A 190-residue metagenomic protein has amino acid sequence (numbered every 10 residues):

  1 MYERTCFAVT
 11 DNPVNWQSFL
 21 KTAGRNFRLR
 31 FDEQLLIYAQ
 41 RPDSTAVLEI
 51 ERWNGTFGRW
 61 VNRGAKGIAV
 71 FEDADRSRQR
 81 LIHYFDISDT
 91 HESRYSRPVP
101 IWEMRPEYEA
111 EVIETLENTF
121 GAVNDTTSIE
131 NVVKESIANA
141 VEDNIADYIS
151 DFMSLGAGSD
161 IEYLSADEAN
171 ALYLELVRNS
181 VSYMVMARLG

Functional and structural regions predicted by a protein language model:
M1-G190: N-terminal accessory/interface modules of nucleic-acid-binding and processing proteins
